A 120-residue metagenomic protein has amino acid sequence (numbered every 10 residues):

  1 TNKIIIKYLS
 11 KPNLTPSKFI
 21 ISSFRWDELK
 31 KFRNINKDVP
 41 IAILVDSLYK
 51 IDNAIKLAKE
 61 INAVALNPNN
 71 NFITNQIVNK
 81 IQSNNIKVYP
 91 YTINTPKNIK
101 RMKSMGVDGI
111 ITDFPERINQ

Functional and structural regions predicted by a protein language model:
T1-Q120: Short loop-to-alpha-helix "cap/lid" segments that border enzyme active sites across diverse enzyme classes
